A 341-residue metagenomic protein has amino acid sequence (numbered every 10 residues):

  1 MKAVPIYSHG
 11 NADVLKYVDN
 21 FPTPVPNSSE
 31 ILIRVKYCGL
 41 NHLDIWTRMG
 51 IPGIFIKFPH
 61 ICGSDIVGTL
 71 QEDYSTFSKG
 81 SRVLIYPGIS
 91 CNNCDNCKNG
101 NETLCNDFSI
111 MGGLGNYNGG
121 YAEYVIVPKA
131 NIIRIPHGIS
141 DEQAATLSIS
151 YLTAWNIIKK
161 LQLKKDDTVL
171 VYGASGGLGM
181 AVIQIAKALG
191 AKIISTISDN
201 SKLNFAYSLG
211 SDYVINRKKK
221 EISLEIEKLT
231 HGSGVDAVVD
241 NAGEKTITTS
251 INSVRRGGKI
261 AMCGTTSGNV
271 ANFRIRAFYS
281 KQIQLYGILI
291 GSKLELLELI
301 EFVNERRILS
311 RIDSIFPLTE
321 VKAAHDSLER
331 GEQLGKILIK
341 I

Functional and structural regions predicted by a protein language model:
M1, Y7, T248, K293-I341: C-terminal hydrophobic helical "lid"/dimerization subdomain of Rossmann-like NAD(P)H-dependent oxidoreductases
P22-C38, I51-K98, N118, I126 (+1 more regions): Glycine-rich beta-strand-centered segment in the early N-terminal region that forms part of a ligand/cofactor-binding
F77-S78, L163, V254: Short, well-ordered loop/turn sites that connect or cap secondary structure elements
S81-R82, N96, Y124, T168 (+2 more regions): Residue-level marker of beta-strand positions
I89-G173: NAD(P)H dinucleotide-binding glycine-rich loop of Rossmann-like/cofactor-binding domains, especially the beta1-alpha1
A122, D166, S211, G234-V235 (+1 more regions): Local beta-strand N-terminus motif with an aromatic residue
I139-K220: Mid-domain Rossmann-like dinucleotide-binding core that forms the NAD(H)/NADP(H) cofactor-binding site
I194-I197, N204-Q284: Glycine-rich cofactor phosphate-binding loops and adjacent beta1-alpha1 units of small-molecule cofactor enzyme domains
